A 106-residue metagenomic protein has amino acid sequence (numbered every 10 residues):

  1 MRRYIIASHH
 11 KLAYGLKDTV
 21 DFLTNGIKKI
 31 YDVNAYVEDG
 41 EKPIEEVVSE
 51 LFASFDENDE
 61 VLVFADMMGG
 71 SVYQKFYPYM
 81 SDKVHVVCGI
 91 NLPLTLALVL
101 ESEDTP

Functional and structural regions predicted by a protein language model:
M1-P106: N-terminal loops that bind phosphate or other acidic moieties and the adjacent beta-alpha structural core
